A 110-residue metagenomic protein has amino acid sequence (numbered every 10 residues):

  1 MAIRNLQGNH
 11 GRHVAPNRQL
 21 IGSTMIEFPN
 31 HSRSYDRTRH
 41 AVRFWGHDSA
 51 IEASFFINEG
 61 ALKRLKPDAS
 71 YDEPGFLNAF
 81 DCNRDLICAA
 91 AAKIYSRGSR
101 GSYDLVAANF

Functional and structural regions predicted by a protein language model:
A2-I3, G8-G46: Short, charged/polar N-terminal "headpieces" of proteins
I26, R33, A53, G60-K63 (+3 more regions): Flexible, active-site-adjacent loop/turn segments at secondary-structure boundaries
A41-D68: A short, structured beta-strand/loop element
D68-F110: Acidic, low-complexity intrinsically disordered segments
